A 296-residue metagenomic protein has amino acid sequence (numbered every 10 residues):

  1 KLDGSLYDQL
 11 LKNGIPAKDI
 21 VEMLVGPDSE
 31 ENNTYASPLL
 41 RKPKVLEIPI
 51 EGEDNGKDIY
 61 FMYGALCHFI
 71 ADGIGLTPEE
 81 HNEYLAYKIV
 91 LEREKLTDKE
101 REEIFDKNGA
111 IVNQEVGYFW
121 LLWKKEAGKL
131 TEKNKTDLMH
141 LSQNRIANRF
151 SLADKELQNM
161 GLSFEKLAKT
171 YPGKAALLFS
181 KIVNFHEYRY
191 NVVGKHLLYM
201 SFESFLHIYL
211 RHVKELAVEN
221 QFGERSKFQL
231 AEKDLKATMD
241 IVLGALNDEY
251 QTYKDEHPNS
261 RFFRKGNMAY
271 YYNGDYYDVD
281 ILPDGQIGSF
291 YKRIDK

Functional and structural regions predicted by a protein language model:
L2-K296: Ribonuclease/tRNase effector modules and their secretory precursors
